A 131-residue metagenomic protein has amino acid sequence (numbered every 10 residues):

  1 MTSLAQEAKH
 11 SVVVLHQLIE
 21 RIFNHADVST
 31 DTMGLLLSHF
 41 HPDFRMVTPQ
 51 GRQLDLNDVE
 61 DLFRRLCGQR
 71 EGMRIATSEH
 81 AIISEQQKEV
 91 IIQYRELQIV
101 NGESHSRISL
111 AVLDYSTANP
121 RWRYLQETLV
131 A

Functional and structural regions predicted by a protein language model:
M1-S38, P42: Short, low-complexity N-terminal intrinsically disordered segments enriched in polar/charged residues
D31-H80: A solvent-exposed, acidic/Ser-Thr-rich amphipathic alpha-helical stretch
F40, M46-V47, E89-I99: Short, well-ordered beta-strand segments in beta-rich or mixed alpha/beta enzyme and ligand-binding folds
F63, T77-I83, R95-Q98, I108-S116: Hydrophobic/aromatic beta-strand elements that line small-molecule binding cavities or substrate pockets in beta-rich
R70, Q98-S106: Short, cysteine-centered beta-strand-loop-beta hairpins and adjacent loop/turn segments enriched in charged/polar
Q87-E89, N119: A generic structural signal for beta-strand entry/edge sites
S106-A131: Short beta-strand edge/turn micro-motifs at domain boundaries
